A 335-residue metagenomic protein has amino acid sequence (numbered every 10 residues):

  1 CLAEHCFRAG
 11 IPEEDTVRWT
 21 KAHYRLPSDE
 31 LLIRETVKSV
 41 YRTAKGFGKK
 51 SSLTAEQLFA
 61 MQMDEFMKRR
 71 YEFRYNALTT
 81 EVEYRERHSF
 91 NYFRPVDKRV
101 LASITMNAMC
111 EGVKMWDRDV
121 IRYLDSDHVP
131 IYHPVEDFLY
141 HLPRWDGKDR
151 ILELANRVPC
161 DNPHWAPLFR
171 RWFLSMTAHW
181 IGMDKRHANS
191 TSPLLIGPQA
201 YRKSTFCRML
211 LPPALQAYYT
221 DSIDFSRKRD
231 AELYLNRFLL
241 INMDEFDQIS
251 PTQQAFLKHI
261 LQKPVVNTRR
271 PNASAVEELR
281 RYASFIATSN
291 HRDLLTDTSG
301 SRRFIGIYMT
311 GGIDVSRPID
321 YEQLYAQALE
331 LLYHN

Functional and structural regions predicted by a protein language model:
C1, G10-I11, P130, C160-L168 (+1 more regions): Structural motif
C1-A9, R18-W19, R122-Y123, D137 (+2 more regions): Short, hydrophobic/amphipathic alpha-helical patches that form generic packing surfaces within helical domains
C1-S52: Modules that initiate DNA replication and primer synthesis
E4, L174-T177, C207-L211, L239-L240 (+1 more regions): Short, well-ordered alpha-helical packing segments
F7-I11, Y24, P159, T177-K185 (+6 more regions): Hydrophobic/aromatic-lined pockets within catalytic cores
G46-E153, C160-P167: N-terminal nucleic-acid engagement/recognition segments and initiation subdomains in replication, restriction
E111-H133, A188-T191, A217-T220, S226-A255 (+3 more regions): Feature primarily recognizes SF3-like P-loop helicase cores of small DNA viruses
S126-N236: P-loop NTPase catalytic core of nucleic-acid-dependent motor ATPases
